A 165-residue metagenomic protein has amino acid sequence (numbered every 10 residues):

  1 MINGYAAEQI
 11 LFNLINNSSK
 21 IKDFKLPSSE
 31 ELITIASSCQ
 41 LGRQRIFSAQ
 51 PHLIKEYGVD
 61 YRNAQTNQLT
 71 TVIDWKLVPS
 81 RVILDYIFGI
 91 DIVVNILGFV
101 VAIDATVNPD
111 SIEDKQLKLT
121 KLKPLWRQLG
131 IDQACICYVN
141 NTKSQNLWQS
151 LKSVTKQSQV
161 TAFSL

Functional and structural regions predicted by a protein language model:
M1-K76: Acidic-basic catalytic patches of nuclease active cores, encompassing PD-(D/E)XK and other metal-cofactor nuclease
G4-A7, S80, V94, A102: Small-side-chain structural scaffolding
E8-N16, K22, D91-V94, S158 (+1 more regions): Generic low-polarity alpha-helical segments
S19, V94-G98, V107-P109: Generic secondary-structure microfeatures
V72, L77-I87, A105-L165: Catalytic cores of nucleic-acid endonucleases
L84-F88, V93-I103: Active-site beta-strand-loop-beta-strand hairpin of nuclease catalytic cores that positions key catalytic residues
